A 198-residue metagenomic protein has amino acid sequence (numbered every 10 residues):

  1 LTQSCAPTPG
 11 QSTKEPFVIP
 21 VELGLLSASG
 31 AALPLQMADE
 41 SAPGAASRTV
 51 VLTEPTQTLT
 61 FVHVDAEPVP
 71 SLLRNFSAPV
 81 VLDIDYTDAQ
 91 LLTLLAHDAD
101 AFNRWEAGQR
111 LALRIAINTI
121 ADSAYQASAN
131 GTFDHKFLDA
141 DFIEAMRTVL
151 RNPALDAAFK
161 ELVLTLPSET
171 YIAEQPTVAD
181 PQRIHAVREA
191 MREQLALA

Functional and structural regions predicted by a protein language model:
L1, A31-M37, V69-L73: Short, well-ordered strand-loop elements centered on a beta-strand within folded domains, enriched for acidic residues
L1-T13: Short amphipathic, basic-aromatic surface patches that mediate peripheral association with negatively charged
T13, V51-T53, T58-A198: Long, ordered, helix-rich scaffold segments
P16-P20: A short, compositionally biased
L23-G24: Extended alpha-solenoid helical-repeat scaffolds
A28-P55: Solvent-exposed beta-strand/loop surfaces of large extracellular or lumenal domains
